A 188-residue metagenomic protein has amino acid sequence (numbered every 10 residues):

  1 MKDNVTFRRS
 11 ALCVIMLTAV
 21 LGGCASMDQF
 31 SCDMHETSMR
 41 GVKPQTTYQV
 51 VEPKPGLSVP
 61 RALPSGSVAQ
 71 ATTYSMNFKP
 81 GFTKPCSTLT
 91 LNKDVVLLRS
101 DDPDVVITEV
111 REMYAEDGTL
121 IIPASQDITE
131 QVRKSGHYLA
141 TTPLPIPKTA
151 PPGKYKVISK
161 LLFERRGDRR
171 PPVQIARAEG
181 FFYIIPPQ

Functional and structural regions predicted by a protein language model:
K2-L12: Bacterial N-terminal signal peptides that target proteins for export
L21-G23: C-terminal motif of bacterial Sec signal peptides marking the signal peptidase cleavage site
A25-M27: Bacterial signal peptide processing site
C32, M39-P55, V59-L144, I158-L162 (+2 more regions): Contiguous segments within soluble domain cores/interaction surfaces
P143-P152: Short, surface-exposed loop/turn segments at beta-strand-coil junctions that are enriched for proline with nearby
G153-V157: Exposed beta-strand face motif in extracellular beta-rich ectodomains
G167-Q188: Short beta-strand elements
